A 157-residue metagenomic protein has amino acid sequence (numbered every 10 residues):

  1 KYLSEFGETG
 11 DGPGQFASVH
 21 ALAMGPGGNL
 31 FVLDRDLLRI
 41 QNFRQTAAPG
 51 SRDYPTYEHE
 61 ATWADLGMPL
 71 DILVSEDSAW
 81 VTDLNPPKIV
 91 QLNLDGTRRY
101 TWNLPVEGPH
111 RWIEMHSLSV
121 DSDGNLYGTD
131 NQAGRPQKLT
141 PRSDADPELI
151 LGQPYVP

Functional and structural regions predicted by a protein language model:
K1-P157: Eukaryotic scaffold repeat domains enriched in small/polar residues
